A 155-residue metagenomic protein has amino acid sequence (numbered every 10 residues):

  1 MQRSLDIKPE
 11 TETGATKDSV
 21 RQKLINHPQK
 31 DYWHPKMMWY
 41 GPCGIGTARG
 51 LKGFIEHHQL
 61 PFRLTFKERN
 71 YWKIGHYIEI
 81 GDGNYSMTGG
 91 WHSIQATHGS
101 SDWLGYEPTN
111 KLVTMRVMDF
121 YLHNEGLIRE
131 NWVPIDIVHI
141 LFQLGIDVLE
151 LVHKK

Functional and structural regions predicted by a protein language model:
M1-K155: C-terminal and inter-domain tail/linker signature
